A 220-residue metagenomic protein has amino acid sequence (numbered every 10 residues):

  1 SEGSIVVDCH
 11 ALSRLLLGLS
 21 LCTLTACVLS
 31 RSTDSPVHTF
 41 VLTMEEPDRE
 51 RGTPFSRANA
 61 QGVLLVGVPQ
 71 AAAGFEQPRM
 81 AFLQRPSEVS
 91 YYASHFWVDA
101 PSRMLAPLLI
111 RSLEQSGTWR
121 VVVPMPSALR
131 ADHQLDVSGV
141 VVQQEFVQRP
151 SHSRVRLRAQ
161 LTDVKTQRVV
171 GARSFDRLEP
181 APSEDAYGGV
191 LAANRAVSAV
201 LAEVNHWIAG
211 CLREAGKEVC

Functional and structural regions predicted by a protein language model:
S4-L16: Bacterial N-terminal signal peptides that target proteins for export
L24-A26: C-terminal motif of bacterial Sec signal peptides marking the signal peptidase cleavage site
V28-P101, R213-C220: A structural "domain/chain start" motif
L29-R51, S116-T166, P182: Surface-exposed short loop/turn segments
A60-G62, E76-P78, R85, A93 (+4 more regions): Envelope-exposed proteins and targeting segments
V66, L109, V137, L157-A159 (+1 more regions): Buried hydrophobic packing residues in well-ordered domains
V89-F96, K165-H206: Short secondary-structure boundary motifs at beta->alpha junctions and helix caps
S102, A106-I110, S116, N194-V197 (+2 more regions): Extracytoplasmic/secreted envelope proteins and their assembly/folding machinery, especially bacterial periplasmic
